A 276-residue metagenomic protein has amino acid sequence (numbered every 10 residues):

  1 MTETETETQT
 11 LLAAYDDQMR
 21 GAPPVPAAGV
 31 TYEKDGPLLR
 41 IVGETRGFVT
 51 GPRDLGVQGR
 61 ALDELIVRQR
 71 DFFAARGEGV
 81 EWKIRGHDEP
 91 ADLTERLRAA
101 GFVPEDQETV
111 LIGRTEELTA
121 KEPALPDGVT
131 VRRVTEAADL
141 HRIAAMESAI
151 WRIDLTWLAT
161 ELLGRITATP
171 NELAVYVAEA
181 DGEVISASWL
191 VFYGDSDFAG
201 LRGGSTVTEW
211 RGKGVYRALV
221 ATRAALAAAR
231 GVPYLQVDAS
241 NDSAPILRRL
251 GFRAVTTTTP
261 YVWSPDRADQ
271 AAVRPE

Functional and structural regions predicted by a protein language model:
M1-A74, E89, E276: N-terminal charged segments
M1-R20, D54, G59, E108-V110 (+5 more regions): Short amphipathic alpha-helix that is part of the acyltransferase structural core
T31-G36, D92-V103, G128, E172-S186: Conserved beta-hairpin
G43-P52, E105, F192-L201, R211: A conserved beta-turn-beta hairpin within the catalytic core of GNAT-like acetyltransferases that forms part
G59-A138, V237, S243, T259-W263: Acyl-donor-binding surface of acyltransferase catalytic domains
L62-R70, R202-T208, G212-A229, A239 (+2 more regions): Conserved acetyl-CoA-binding loop-helix of GNAT-fold acetyltransferases
L97, L247, F252: Conserved active-site tyrosine of GNAT-family acetyltransferases
L155-E209: A conserved beta-strand-loop-helix scaffold within acyl/acetyltransferase catalytic domains
